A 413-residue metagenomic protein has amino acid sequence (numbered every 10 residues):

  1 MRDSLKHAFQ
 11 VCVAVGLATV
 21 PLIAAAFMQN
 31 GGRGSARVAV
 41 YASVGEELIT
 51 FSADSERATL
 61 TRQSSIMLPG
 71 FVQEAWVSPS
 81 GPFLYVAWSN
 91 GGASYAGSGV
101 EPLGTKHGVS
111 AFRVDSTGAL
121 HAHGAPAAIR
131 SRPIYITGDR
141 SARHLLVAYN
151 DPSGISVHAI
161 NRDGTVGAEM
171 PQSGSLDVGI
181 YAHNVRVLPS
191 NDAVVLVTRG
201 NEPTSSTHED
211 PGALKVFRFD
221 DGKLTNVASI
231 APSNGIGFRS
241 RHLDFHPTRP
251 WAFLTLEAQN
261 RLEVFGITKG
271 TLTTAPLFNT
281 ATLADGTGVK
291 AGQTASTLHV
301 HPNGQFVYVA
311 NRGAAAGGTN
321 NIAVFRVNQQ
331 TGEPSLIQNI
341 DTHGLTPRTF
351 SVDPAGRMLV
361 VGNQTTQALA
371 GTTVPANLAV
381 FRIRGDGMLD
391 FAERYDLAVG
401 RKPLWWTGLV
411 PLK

Functional and structural regions predicted by a protein language model:
R33-L60: An edge-strand/N-cap motif at the start of beta-rich repeat modules
S43-V44, S94-K106, N150-S153, P203-G212 (+3 more regions): Short, solvent-exposed loop/turn segments at conserved positions within beta-propeller repeat blades
F51-A58, F112-G118, V157-V166, F217-L224 (+3 more regions): Short loop/turn segments immediately following beta-strands, especially the blade-tip and inter-blade linker loops
T61-M67, A122-A127, M170-S175, N226-S233 (+3 more regions): A short beta-strand motif characteristic of beta-propeller blades
R62-G138: Blade-loop segments of beta-propeller domains
P69-S80, I129-H144, S175-A193, S233-W251 (+4 more regions): Beta-rich, blade/repeat-based domains predominating in secreted/periplasmic proteins but also intracellular
T373-A379, D386, F391-K413: Blade-level signature of beta-propeller repeat domains, shared across WD40, Kelch, NHL, RCC1 and BNR/Asp-box propellers
